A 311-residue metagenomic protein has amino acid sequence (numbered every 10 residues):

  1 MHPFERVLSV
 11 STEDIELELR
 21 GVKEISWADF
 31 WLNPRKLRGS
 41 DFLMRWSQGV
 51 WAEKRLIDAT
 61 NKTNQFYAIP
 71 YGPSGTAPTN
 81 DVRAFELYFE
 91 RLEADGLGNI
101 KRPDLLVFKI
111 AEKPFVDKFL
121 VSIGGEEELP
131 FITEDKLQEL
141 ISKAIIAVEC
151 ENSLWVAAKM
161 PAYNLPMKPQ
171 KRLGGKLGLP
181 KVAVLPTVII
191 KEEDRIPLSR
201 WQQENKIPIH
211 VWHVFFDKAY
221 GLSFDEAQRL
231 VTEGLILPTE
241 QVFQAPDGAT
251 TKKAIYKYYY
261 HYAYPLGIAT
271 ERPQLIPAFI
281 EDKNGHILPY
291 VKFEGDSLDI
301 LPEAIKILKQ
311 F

Functional and structural regions predicted by a protein language model:
M1-D29, E134-K136, A162, P166-L185 (+1 more regions): Non-catalytic C-terminal interaction segments of nucleic acid-processing enzymes
M1-K101: Interdomain/boundary linker segments immediately adjacent to catalytic/signaling cores
L37-R38, R83-F89, G124-I132, L179-A183 (+1 more regions): Short linear interaction motifs
Q48-A52, I189-D194: Soluble or luminal CAZymes and related metallo-dependent hydrolases
T60, P103-L129, T133-V184: Conserved catalytic cores of phosphodiester-cleaving nucleases, focusing on short active-site segments
A68-Y71, A147-E149, I209-V214: A structural signal for short, well-ordered beta-strand segments and their strand-loop junctions that often border
G75-A77, S153-W155, F216-A219: Short, solvent-exposed loop/turn segments at secondary-structure junctions
G96-N99, L137-I141, Q202: Short, charge-rich binding segments
